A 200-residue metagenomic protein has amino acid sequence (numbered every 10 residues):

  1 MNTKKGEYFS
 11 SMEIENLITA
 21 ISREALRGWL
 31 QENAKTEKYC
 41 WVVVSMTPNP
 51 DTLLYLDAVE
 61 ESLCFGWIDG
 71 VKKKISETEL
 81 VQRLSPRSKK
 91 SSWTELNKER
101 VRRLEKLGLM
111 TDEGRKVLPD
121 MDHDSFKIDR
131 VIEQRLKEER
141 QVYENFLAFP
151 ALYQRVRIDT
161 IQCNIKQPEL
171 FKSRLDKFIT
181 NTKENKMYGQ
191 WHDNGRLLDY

Functional and structural regions predicted by a protein language model:
G6-Y200: Charge-dense, helix-prone N-terminal extensions
